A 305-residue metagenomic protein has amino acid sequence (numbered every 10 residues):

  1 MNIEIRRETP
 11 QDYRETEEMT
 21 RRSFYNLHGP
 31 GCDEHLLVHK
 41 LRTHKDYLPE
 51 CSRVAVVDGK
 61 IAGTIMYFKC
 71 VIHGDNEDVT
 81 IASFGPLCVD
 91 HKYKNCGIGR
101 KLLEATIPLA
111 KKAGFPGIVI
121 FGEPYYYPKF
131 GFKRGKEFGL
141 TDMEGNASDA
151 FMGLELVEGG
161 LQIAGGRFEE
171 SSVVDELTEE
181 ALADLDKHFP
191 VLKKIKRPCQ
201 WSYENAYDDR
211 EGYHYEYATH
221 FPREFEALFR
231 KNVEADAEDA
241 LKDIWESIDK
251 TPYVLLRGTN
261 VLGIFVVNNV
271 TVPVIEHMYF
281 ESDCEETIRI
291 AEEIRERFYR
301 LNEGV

Functional and structural regions predicted by a protein language model:
I3-T16, E204-A227: A short beta-loop-alpha structural element at the N-terminal edge of CoA-dependent acyl/N-acetyltransferase catalytic
E17-T20, F24-M66, C70-V71, V233-L256: Active-site rim helix/loop that mediates acceptor-substrate recognition in acyltransferases
S52-V54, K60-V71, I81-C88, V254 (+2 more regions): Conserved beta-strand in the GNAT
V57-G59, K92, E155-G160, G258-T259: Short loop segments at secondary-structure junctions
F84, V89, N95-P108, V119-I120 (+1 more regions): Conserved acetyl-CoA-binding loop-helix of GNAT-fold acetyltransferases
P108-G122, R300-V305: Conserved GNAT acetyl-CoA-binding A-motif
K112-P116, G122-N146: Conserved active-site alpha-helix within GNAT-family acetyltransferase domains
T141-D186, P198-Y207: C-terminal "cap" of GNAT-fold acetyltransferases
